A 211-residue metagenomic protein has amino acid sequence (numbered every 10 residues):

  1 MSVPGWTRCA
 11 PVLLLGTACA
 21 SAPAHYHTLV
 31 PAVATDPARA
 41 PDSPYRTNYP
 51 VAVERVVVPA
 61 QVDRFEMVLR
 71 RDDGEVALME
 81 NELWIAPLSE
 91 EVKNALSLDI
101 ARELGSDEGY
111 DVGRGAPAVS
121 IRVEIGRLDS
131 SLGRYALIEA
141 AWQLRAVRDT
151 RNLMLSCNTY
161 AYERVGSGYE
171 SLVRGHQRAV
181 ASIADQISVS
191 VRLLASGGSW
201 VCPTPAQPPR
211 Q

Functional and structural regions predicted by a protein language model:
M1-T17: Sec-dependent bacterial lipoprotein signal peptides
C19-L88, S196-Q211: A structural "domain/chain start" motif
A20-A38, P44-T47, L98, R102-T150 (+2 more regions): Surface-exposed short loop/turn segments
E54-V56, R70-D72, Q143, V147 (+1 more regions): Generic beta-structure capping elements
E75-L83, D149-V189: Short secondary-structure boundary motifs at beta->alpha junctions and helix caps
S89, K93, S97, A101 (+3 more regions): Extracytoplasmic/secreted envelope proteins and their assembly/folding machinery, especially bacterial periplasmic
R174-Q211: Compositionally biased, intrinsically disordered linkers/stalks adjacent to structured regions
